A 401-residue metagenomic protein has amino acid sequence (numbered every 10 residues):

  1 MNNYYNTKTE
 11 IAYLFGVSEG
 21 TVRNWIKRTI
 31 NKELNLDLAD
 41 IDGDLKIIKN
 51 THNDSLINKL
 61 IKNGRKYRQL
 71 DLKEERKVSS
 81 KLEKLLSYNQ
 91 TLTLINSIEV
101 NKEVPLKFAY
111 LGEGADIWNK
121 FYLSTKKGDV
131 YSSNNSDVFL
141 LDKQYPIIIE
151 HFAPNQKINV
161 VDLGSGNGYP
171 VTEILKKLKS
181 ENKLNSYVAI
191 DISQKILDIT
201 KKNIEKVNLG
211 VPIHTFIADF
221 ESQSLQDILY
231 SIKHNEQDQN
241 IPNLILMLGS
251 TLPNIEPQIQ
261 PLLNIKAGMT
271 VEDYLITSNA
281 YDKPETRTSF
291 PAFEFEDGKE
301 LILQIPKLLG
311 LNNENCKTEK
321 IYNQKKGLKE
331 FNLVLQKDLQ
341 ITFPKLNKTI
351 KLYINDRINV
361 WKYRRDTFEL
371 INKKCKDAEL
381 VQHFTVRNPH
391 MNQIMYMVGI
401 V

Functional and structural regions predicted by a protein language model:
M1-W25: Polyanion-binding surface elements
N31-R68: Short helix-start
R65-V161, G168-F216, S224, H234-N235 (+2 more regions): Rossmann-like AdoMet
I245-M247: A conserved beta-strand element that flanks and buttresses the S-adenosyl-L-methionine
P253-I265: A short, conserved alpha-helix within the catalytic core of class I
M269-P284: Conserved beta-strand signature within the Rossmann-like core of class I S-adenosyl-L-methionine
D282-L370: SAM-dependent methyltransferase
K348-V401: C-terminal lobe and adjacent flexible extensions of AdoMet/dcAdoMet transferase-like proteins
